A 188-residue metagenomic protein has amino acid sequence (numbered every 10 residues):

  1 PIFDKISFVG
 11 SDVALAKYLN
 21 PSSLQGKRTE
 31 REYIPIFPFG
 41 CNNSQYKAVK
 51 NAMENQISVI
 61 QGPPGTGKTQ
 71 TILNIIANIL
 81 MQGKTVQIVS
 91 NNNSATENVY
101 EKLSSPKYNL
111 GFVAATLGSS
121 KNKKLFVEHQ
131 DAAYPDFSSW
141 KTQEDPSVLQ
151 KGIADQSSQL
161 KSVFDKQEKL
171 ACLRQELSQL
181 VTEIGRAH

Functional and structural regions predicted by a protein language model:
P1-N51, F126-Q143: Pre-P-loop entry segment of helicase/translocase ATPase cores
L24-Y33, A95-R186: Conserved P-loop NTPase motor core of helicases/translocases
E32-I34, V59-G62: Short, basic, glycine/proline-bearing loop/turn elements
Q45, I60-T69: Glycine-rich phosphate-binding P-loop
Y46-M53, L73-N78: Contiguous, well-ordered alpha-helical segments that form the cores/surfaces of helical PPI scaffolds
V49-K50, Q61, E97: Short helix/loop capping segments that flank catalytic or ligand/cofactor-binding pockets
E54-I60, K84: Pre-Walker A (Motif I) flank of P-loop NTPase domains
T66, T71, I75-Y100, A114-T116: Conserved RecA-like ASCE P-loop NTPase motor core of nucleic-acid helicases/translocases
